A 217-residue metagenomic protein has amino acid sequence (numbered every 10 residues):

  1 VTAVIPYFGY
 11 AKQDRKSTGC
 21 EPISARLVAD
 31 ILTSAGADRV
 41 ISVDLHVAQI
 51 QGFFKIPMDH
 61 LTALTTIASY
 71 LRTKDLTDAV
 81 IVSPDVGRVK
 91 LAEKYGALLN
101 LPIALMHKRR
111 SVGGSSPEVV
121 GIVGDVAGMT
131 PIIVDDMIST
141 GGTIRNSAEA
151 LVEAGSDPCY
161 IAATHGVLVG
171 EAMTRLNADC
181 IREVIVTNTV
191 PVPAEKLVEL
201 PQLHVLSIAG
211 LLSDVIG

Functional and structural regions predicted by a protein language model:
V1-G217: PRPP-associated nucleotide enzymes
